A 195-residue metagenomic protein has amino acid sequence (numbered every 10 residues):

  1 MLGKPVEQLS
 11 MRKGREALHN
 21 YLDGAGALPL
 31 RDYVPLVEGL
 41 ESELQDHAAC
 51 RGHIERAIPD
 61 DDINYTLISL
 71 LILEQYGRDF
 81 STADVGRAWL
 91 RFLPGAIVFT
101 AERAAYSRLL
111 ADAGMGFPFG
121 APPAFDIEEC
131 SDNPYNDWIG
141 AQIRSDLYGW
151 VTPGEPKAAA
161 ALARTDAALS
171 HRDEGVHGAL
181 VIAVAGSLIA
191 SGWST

Functional and structural regions predicted by a protein language model:
M1-T195: Structured, active/binding-site neighborhoods that engage oxygen-rich ligands
